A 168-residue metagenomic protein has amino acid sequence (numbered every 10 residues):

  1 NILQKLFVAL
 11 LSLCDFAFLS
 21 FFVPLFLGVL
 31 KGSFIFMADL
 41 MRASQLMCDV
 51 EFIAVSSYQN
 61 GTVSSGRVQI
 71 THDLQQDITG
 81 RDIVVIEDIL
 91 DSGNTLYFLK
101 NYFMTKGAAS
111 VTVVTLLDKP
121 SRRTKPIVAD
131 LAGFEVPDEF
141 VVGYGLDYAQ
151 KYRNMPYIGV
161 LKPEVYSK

Functional and structural regions predicted by a protein language model:
N1-K168: PRPP-associated nucleotide enzymes
